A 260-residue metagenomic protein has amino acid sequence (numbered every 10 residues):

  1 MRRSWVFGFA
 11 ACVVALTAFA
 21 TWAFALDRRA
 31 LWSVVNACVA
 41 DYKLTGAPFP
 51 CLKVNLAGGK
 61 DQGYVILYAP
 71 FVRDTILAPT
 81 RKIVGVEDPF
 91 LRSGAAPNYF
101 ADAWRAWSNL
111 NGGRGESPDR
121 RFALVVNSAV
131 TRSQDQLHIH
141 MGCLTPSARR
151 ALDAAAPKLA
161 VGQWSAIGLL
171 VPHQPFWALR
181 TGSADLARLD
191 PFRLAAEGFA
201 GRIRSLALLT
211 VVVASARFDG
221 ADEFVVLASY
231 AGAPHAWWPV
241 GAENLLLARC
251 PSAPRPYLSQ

Functional and structural regions predicted by a protein language model:
M1-F9: Bacterial N-terminal signal peptides that target proteins for export
G8-A18: Bacterial N-terminal signal peptides
A20-Q260: HIT superfamily nucleotide-processing domains
